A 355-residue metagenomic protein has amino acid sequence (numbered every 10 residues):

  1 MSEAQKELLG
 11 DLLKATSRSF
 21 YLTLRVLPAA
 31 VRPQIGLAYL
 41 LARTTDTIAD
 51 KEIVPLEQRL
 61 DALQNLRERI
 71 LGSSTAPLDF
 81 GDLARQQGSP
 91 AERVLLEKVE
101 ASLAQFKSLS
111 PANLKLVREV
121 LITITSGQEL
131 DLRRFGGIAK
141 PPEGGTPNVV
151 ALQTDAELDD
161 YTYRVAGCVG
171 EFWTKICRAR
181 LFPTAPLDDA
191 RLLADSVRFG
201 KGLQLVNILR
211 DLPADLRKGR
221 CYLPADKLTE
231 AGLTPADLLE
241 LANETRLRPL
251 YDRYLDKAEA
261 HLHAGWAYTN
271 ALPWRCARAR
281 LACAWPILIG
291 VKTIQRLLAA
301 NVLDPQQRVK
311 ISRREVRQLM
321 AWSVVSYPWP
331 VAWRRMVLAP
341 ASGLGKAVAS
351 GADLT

Functional and structural regions predicted by a protein language model:
M1-L203, L209, P213-T355: Catalytic cores of Mg2+-dependent Asp-rich isoprenoid enzymes
